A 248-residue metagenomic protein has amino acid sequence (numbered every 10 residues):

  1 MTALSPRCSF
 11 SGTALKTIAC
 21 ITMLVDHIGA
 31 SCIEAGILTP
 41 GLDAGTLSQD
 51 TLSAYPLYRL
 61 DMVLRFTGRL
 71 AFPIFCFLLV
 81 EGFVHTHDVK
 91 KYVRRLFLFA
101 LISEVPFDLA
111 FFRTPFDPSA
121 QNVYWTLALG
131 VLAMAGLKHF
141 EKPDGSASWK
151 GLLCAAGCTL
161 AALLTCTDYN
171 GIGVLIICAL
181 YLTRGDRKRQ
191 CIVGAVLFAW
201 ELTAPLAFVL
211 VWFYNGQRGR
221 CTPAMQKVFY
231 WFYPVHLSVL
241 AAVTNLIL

Functional and structural regions predicted by a protein language model:
M1-L248: Alpha-helical transmembrane segments and their immediate juxtamembrane cytosolic regions
